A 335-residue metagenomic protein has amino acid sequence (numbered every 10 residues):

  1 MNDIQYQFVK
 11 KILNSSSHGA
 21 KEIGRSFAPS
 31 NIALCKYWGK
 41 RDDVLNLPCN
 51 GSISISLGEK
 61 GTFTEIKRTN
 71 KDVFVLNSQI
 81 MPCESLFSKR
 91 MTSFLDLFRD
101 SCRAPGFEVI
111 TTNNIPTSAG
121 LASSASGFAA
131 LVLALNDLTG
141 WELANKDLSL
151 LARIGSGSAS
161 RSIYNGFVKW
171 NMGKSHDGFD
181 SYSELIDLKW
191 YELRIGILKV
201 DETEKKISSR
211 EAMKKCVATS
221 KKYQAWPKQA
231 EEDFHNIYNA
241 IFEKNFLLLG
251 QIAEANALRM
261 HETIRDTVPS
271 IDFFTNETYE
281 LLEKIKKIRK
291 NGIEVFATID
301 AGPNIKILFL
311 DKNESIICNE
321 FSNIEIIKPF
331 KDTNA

Functional and structural regions predicted by a protein language model:
M1-A119, L133-N145, I327-A335: ATP-binding N-lobe of GHMP and related small-molecule kinases
M1-A33, D187-A335: C-terminal nucleotide
F63-E65, F167-K169, I195-I197, K306: Conserved hydrophobic/aromatic beta-strand scaffold that supports enzyme active sites
R103-N114, A152, E280-R289: Short, hydrophobic/aliphatic alpha-helical segments
N113-S118, G157-S158, G302-N304, D311-K312: Short, internal active-site loops enriched in acidic
L121-S123: Active-site nucleophile and cofactor-binding loops and adjacent substrate-binding regions of central metabolic enzymes
S126-L138, G155: Stable alpha-helical structural segments in soluble proteins, enriched in small hydrophobic residues
K146-E192, L281-L282, I288-R289, F296-D300: Alpha/beta catalytic cores of group-transfer enzymes, especially the acyltransferase/condensing modules of polyketide
